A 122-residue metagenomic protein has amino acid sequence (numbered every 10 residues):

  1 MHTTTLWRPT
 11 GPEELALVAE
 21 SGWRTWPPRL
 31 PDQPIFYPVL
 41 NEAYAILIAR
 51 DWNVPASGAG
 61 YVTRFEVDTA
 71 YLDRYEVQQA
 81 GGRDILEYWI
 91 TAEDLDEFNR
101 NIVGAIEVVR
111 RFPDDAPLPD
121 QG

Functional and structural regions predicted by a protein language model:
M1-Y37, A43-G122: Conserved NAD+-utilizing ADP-ribose enzyme module
